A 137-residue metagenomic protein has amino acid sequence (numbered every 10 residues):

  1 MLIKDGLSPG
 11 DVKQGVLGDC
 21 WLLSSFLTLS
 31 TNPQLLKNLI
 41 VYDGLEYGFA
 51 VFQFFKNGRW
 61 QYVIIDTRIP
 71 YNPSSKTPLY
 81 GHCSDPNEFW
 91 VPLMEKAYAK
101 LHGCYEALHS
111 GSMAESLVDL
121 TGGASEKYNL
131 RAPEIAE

Functional and structural regions predicted by a protein language model:
M1-E137: Accessory/interaction modules and long regulatory regions
